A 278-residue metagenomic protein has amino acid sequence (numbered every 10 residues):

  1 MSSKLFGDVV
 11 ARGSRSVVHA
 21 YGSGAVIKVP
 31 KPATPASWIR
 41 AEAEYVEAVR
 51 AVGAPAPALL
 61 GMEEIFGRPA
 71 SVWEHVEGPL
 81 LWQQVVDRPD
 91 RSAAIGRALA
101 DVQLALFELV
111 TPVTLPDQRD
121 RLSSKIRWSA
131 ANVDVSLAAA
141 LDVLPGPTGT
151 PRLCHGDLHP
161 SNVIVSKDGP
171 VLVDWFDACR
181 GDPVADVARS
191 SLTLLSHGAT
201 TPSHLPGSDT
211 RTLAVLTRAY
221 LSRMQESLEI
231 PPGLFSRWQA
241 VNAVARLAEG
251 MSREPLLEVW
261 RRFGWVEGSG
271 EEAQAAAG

Functional and structural regions predicted by a protein language model:
S2, E108-G156, S166-K167, V266: An alpha-helical support segment within catalytic cores of ATP-dependent transferases
G7-T114, V143, T148: ATP-binding pocket architecture of kinase catalytic cores
V17-G22, L141-A185: Active-site acidic catalytic loop and adjacent metal/ATP-binding pocket of ATP-dependent phosphoryl transfer enzymes
P32-P35, S124-R127, D177-A178: Short histidine/acidic/glycine/proline-rich micro-motifs that form metal- and phosphate-coordinating active-site loops
I39-R40, V184, L257: Conserved strand-to-helix beginnings and helix N-cap segments that scaffold or border functional pockets
R68-A70, G169, V244: A generic structural signal for beta-strand entry/edge sites
L192-S196, T201-G278: Helix-rich C-terminal or lid/interface subdomains of diverse kinases
